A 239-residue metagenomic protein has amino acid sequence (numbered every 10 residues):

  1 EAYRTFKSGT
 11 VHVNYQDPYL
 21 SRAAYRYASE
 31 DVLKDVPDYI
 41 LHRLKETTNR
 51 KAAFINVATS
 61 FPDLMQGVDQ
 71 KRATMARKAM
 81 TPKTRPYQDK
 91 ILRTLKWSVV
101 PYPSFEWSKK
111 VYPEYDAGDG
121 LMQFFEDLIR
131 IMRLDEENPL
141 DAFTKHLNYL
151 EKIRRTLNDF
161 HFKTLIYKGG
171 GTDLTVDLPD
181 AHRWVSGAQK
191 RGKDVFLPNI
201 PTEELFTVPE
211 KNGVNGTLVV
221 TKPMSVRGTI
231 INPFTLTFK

Functional and structural regions predicted by a protein language model:
E1-V214: Active-site bordering "gate/hinge" segments that shape substrate access to catalytic or cofactor-binding pockets
E210-K239: Long, well-ordered mid-to-C-terminal structural blocks that present hydrophobic/aromatic surfaces
